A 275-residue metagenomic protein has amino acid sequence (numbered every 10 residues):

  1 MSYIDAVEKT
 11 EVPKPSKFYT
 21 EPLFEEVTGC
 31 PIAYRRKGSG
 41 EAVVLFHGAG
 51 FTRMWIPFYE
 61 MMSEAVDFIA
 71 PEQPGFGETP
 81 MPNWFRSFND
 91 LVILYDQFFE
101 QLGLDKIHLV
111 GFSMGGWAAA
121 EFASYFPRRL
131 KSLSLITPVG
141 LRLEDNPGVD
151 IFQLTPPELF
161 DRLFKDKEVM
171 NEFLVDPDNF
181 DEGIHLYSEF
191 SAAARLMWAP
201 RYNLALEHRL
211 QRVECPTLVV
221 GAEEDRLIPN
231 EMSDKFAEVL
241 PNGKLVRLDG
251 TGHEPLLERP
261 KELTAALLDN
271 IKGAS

Functional and structural regions predicted by a protein language model:
V27, I69-V110, A265: Active-site loop/oxyanion-hole signature of alpha/beta-hydrolase fold enzymes
T28-E78: Conserved HGGG/HGGXW glycine-rich cap/lid loop of the alpha/beta-hydrolase fold
F58, C215, P229-E238: Short alpha-helix in the alpha/beta-hydrolase fold that links the catalytic acid
I107, G111-G116, A222: Conserved alpha/beta-hydrolase "nucleophile elbow" surrounding the catalytic nucleophile
W117-Y125, L130-R162: Flexible "cap/lid" loop of the alpha/beta hydrolase fold
E144-D150, P156-E214: Conserved alpha/beta-hydrolase catalytic His-Asp/Glu region
V213, V219-G221, D225: Short beta-strand/loop motif that positions the catalytic acidic residue of the alpha/beta-hydrolase fold
G243-S275: Catalytic active-site module of serine/aspartate enzymes centered on a nucleophile-bearing elbow/loop
